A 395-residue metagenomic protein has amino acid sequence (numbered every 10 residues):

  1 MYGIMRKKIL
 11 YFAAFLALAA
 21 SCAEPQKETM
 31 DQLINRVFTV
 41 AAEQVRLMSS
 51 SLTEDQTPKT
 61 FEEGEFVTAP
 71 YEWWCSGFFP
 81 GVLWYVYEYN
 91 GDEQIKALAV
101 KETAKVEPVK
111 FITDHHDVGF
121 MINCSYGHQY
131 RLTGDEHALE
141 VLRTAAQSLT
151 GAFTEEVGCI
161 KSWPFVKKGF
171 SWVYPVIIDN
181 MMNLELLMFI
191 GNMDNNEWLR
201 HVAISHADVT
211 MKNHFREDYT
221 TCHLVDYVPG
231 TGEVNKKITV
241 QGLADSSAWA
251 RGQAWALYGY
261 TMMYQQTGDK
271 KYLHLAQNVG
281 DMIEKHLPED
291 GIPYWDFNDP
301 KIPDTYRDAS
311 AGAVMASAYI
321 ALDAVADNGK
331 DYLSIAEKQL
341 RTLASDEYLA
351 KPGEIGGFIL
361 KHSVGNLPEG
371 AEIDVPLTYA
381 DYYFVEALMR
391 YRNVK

Functional and structural regions predicted by a protein language model:
M1-T29: Bacterial Sec-dependent N-terminal signal peptides
Q26-K395: Glycan-recognition and catalytic cores of secretory/periplasmic carbohydrate-active enzymes
